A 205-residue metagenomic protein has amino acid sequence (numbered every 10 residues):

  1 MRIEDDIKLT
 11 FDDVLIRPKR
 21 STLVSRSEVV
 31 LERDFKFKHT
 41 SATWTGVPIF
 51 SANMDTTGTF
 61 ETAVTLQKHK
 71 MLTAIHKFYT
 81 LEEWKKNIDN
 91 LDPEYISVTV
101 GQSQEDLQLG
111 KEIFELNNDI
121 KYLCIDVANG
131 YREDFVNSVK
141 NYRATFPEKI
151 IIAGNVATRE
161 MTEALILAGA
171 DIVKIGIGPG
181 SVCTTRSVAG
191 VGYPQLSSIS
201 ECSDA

Functional and structural regions predicted by a protein language model:
M1-A205: Active-site entrance/lid segments in N-terminal catalytic domains of soluble metabolic enzymes
